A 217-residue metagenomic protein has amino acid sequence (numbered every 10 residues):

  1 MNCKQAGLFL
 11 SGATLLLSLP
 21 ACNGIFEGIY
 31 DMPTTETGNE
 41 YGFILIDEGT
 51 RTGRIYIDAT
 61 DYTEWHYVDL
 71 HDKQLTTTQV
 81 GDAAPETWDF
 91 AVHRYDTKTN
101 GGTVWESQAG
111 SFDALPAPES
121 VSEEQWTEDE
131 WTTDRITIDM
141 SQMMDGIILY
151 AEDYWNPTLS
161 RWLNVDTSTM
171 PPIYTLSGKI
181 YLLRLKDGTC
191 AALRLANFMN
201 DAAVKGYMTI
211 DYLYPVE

Functional and structural regions predicted by a protein language model:
M1-S11: Bacterial N-terminal signal peptides that target proteins for export
S11-G12, G178: Short beta-strand-initiation
S18-A21: C-terminal motif of bacterial Sec signal peptides marking the signal peptidase cleavage site
N23-E217: Surface-exposed, beta-sheet-biased, low-hydrophobicity segments with strongly acidic/polar composition
